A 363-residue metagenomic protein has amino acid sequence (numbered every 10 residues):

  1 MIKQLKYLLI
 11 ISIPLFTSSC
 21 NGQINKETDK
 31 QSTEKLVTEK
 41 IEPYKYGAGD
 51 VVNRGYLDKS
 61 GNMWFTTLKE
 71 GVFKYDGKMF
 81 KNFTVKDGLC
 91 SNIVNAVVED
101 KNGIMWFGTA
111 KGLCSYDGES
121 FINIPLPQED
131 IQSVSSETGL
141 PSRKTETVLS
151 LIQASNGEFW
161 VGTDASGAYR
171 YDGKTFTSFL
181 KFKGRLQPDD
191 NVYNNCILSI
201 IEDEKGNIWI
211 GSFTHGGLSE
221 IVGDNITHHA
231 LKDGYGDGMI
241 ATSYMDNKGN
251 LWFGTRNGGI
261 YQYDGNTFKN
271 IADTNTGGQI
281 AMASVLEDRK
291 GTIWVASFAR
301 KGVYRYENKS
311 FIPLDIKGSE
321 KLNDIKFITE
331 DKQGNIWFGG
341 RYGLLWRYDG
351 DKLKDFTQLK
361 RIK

Functional and structural regions predicted by a protein language model:
I2-K363: Carboxylate-rich, polar loop motifs that coordinate divalent cations or form catalytic acidic clusters
